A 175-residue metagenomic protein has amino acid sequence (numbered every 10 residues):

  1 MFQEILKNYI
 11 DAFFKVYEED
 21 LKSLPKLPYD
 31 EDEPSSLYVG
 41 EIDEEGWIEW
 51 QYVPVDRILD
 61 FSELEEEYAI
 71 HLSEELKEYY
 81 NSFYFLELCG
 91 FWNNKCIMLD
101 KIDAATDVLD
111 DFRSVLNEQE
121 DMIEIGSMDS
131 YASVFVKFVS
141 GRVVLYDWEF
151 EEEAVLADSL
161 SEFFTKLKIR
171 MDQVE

Functional and structural regions predicted by a protein language model:
M1-S133: A surface-exposed partner-binding patch
M98-K101, K137, S159-L160: Helix N-cap / beta->alpha transition motif
E118-E120, V136-V143: Short, solvent-exposed coil/turn segments at beta-strand boundaries
M128, F138, D147: Acidic surface patches and DE-rich sequence motifs
V134, R142-E175: A recognition module on extended beta-rich or small alphabeta surfaces enriched in W/G with H and D/E
